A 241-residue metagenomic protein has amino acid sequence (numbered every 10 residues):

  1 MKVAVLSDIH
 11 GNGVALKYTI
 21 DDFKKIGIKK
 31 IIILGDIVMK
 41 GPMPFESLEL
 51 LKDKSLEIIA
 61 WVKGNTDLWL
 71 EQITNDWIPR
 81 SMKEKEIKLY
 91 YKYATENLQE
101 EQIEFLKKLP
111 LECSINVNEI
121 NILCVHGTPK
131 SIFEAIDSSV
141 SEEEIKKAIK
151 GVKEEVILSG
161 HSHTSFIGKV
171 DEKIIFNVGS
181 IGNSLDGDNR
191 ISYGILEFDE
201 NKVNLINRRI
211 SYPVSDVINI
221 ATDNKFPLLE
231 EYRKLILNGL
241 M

Functional and structural regions predicted by a protein language model:
M1-A4, I115-L123, V170-I174, K202-N204: Beta-strand-turn-beta hairpins that frame and shape the catalytic cleft of phosphate-ester-processing enzymes
K2-L6, G11-T95: Core catalytic region of metal-dependent phosphoesterases/phosphodiesterases, especially metallo-beta-lactamase-like
S7-I9, G35-I37, N65-D67, G127 (+3 more regions): Active-site metal-binding loops of divalent metal-dependent hydrolases
F23-I28, V117-E119, K150-K153, I195 (+1 more regions): Glycine-rich phosphate-binding loop signature in dinucleotide/nucleotide-binding domains
I78, M82-K85, N118-G151, S184: Active-site-proximal segments of metal-dependent phosphoesterases and phosphodiesterases across multiple
E86-N121: Metallo-beta-lactamase
S139-G168, K173-F176: Anionic-ligand binding region
G168-M241: Acidic, His/Gly-rich catalytic cores of divalent-metal-dependent hydrolytic chemistry
